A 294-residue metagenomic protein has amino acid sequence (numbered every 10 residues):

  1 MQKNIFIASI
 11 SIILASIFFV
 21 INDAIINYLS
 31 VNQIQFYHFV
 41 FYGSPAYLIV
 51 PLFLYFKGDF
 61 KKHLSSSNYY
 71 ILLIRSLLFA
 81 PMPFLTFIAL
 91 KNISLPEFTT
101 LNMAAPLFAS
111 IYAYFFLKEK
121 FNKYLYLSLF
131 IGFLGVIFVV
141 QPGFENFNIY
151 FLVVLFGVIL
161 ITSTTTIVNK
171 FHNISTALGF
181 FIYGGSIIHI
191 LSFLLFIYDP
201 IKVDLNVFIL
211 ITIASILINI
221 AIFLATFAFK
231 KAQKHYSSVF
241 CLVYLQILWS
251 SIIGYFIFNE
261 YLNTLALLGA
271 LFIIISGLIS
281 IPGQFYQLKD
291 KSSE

Functional and structural regions predicted by a protein language model:
M1-H38, E145-K170, K289-E294: Glycine-/small-residue-enriched transmembrane alpha-helix faces in small-molecule transporters and effluxers
F6-S11, Y37-L54, I131, N173-I220 (+1 more regions): Hydrophobic alpha-helical transmembrane segments of multi-pass integral membrane proteins, especially transporters
I7-L14, Y55, F60-L85, N148-G157 (+2 more regions): Loop-to-transmembrane-helix transition segments
S16, V20, S76, A80-F84 (+7 more regions): Hydrophobic/small/kink-forming positions within alpha-helical transmembrane segments of polytopic membrane proteins
Y47-S67, L134-E145, I188-I209, Y255-F256 (+1 more regions): Membrane-interface helix-cap regions at the ends of transmembrane helices in multi-pass membrane proteins
T86-I88, A105-L127, Q246-L267: C-terminal transmembrane-helix exit sites in multi-pass transporters
T99-A104, F171-S186, F223-Y255, Q284: Helix-helix packing/entry segments at the starts of transmembrane helices
Y124-Q141, L265-Q284: Hydrophobic transmembrane alpha-helices of multi-pass small-molecule transport proteins
